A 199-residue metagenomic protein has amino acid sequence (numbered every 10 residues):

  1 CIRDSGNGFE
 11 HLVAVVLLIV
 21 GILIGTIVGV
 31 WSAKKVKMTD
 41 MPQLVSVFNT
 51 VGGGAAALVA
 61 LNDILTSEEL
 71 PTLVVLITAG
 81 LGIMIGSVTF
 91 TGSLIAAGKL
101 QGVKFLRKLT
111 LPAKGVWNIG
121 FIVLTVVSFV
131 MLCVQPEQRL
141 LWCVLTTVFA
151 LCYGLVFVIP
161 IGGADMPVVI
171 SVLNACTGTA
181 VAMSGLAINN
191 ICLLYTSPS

Functional and structural regions predicted by a protein language model:
C1-D4, Y195-S199: Conserved small/polar residues in nucleotide/adenosyl-binding loops
R3, L23-G29, I85-S93, G120-M131 (+1 more regions): Hydrophobic core segments of alpha-helical transmembrane domains in multi-pass membrane transport and ion-translocation
S5-V15, W31-D40, L58-L70: Transmembrane alpha-helix boundary signature
H11-I24, A79-S87, R139-V148: Structural signature of hydrophobic alpha-helical transmembrane segments
I27-P42, S93-R107, Y153-G162: C-terminal ends of transmembrane helices
D40-V51, L109-W117, P167-L173: Cytoplasmic-side transmembrane-helix entry/capping segments in multi-pass membrane proteins
N62-L70, C176-L193: Transmembrane helix-loop junctions at the membrane interface of multipass transporters and ion channels
V74, T78-L81, I188-S197: Loop-to-transmembrane alpha-helix initiation sites
